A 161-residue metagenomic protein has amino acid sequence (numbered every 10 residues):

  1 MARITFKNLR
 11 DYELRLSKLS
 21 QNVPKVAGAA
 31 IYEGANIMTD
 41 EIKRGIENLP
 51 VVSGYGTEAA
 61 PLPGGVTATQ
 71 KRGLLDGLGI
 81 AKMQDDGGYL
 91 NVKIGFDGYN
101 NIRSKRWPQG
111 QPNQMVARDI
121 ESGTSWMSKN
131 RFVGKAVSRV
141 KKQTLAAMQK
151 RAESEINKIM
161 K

Functional and structural regions predicted by a protein language model:
M1-K25: N-terminal, Lys/Arg- and Ser/Thr-rich interaction peptides
A2-I4, A68, L78-I80, I94-D97 (+3 more regions): Generic preference for hydrophobic/aromatic residues in regular secondary structure cores
R10, R72, N130-R131: Alpha-helical membrane and juxtamembrane elements of multi-pass inner-membrane transport and channel proteins
Y12-L14, P24, G54, K82 (+4 more regions): Residues in flexible loops and secondary-structure boundaries
S17, Q21-Y32, G134, S138 (+2 more regions): Short amphipathic alpha-helical segments with heptad-repeat character
Q21-G123, S154, M160-K161: Short, low-complexity, charged/polar segments at coil/turn and helix-coil boundaries
Q114-K161: Lipid-handling modules and contact-site tethers
